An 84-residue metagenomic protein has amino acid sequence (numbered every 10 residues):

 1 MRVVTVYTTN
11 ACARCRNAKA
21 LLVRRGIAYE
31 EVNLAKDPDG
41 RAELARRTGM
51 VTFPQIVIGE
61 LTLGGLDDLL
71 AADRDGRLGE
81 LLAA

Functional and structural regions predicted by a protein language model:
M1-A28: Local sequence-structure signature of Cys/Sec-based thiol-disulfide redox active-site neighborhoods
Y7-A13, V51, L69, D73: Residue-level signal for short amphipathic helical patches enriched in basic/charged and nearby hydrophobic residues
T8, C15, E31, A35 (+1 more regions): Intrinsically disordered, low-complexity peptide-like regions
A18, I27-V32, D73, G79-L82: Generic alpha-helical hydrophobic packing signal
V23-E30, R41-F53, V57-L61, L66-D67: Structural alpha/beta surface segment adjacent to cysteine/selenocysteine redox centers across thiol/disulfide enzymes
N33-V51, R77, L81-A84: Thioredoxin-like thiol-disulfide oxidoreductase module
I58-A84: Non-catalytic, surface beta->alpha helical segment in thiol-disulfide oxidoreductase systems
